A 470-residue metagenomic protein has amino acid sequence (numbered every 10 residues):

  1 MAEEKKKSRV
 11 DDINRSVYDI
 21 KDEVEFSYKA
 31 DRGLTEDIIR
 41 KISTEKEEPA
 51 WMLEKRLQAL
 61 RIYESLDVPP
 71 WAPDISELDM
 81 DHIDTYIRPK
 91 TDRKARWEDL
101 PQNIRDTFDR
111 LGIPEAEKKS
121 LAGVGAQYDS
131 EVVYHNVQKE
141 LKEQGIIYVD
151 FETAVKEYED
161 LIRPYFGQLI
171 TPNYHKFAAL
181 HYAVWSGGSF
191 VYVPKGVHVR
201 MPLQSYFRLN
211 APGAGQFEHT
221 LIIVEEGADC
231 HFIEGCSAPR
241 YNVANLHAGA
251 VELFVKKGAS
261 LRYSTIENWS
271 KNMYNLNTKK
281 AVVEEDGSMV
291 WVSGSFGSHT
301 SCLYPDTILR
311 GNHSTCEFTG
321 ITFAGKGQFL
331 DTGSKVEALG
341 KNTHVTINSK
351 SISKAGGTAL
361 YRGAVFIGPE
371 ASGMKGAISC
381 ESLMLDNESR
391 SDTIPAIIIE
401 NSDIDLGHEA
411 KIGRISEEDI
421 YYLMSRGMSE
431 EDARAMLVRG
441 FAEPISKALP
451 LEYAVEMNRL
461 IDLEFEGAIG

Functional and structural regions predicted by a protein language model:
A2-A250, F254-S260: Short, low-to-moderate order helix/coil transition modules at the start of elongated helical scaffolds
D37-I42, E418-Y422, F441: A general alpha-helix detector
T44-E47, F323, F441-E443: A broad detector of the eukaryotic-type serine/threonine protein kinase catalytic domain
L66-A72, F441-L451: Short arginine-rich
H82, Q127, M273, A442-E443: Short Asp/Glu-rich motifs
Y134-N136, E140-M428, I445-G470: Conserved beta-strand/loop scaffold segments within soluble protein domains that form the structured core and edges
